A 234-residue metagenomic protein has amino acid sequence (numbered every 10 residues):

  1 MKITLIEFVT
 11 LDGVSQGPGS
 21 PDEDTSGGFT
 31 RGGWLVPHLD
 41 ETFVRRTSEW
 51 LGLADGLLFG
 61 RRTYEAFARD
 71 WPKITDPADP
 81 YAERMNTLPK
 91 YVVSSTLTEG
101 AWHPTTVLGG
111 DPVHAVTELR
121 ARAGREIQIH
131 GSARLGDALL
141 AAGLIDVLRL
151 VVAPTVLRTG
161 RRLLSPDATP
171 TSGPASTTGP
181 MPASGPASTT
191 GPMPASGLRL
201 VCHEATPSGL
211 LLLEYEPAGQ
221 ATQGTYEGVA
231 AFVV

Functional and structural regions predicted by a protein language model:
M1-V234: Enzymes that bind and transform nitrogen-containing heteroaromatic metabolites
